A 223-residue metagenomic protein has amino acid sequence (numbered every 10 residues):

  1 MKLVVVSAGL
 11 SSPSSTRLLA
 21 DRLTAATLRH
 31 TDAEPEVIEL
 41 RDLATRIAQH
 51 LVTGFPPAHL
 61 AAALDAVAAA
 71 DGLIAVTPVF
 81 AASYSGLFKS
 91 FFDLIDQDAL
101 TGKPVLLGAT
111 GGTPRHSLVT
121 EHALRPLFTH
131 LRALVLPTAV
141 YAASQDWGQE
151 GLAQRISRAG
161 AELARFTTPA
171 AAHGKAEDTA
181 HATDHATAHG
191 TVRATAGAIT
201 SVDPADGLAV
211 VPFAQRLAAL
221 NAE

Functional and structural regions predicted by a protein language model:
M1-K89, D93, T179-V192, A196-E223: N-terminal beta1-alpha1-beta2 submodule of the flavodoxin-like/Rossmannoid cofactor-binding fold
L28-D32, T129, A133, A161-A172: Generic secondary-structure signature for well-ordered alpha-helical cores
A33, G102-P104: Short acidic capping loops at alpha-helix termini that bridge into adjacent secondary structure
Q97-T101: Short, conserved loop/helix-junction motifs that constitute active-site signature segments in enzyme catalytic cores
V105-R158: Short, glycine-/small-residue-rich phosphate/pyrophosphate-handling segment
A143-S201: A contiguous, mid-protein "functional segment" used to position or interact with cofactors/ions or partner subunits
